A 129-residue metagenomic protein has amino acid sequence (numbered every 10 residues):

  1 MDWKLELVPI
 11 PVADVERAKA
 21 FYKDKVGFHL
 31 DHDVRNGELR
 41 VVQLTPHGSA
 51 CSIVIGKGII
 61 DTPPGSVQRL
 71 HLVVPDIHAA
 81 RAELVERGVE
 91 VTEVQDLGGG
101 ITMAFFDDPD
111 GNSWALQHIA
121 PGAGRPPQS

Functional and structural regions predicted by a protein language model:
M1, L7, D31-V34, R40 (+1 more regions): Vicinal oxygen chelate
D2-W3, P9-C51, E86: Core segments of cupin and vicinal oxygen chelate
L5-L7, G65-L70: Eukaryotic phosphotyrosine signaling hubs
D14-V15, P75-H78: Helix N-cap motif at beta-to-alpha junctions
F21, H78-E83: Short amphipathic alpha-helices within nucleic acid-binding modules
H47-S52, I60-T62, I77-A79: Short, charged/polar surface micro-motifs in flexible loops or helix N-caps
S49-I53, G111-W114: Short, charged/polar, Gly/Pro-enriched secondary-structure boundary elements
